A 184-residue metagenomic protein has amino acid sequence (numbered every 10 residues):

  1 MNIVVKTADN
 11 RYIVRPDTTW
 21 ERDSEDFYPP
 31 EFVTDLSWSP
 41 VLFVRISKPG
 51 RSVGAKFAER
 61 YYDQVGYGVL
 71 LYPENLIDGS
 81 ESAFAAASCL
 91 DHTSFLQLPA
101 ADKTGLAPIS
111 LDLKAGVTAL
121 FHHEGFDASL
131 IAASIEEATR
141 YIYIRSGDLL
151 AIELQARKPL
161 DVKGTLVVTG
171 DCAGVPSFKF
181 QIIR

Functional and structural regions predicted by a protein language model:
M1-L149, A156-R184: Catalytic-core "active-site belt" of small-molecule-metabolizing enzymes, emphasizing His/Asp/Glu-rich regions
